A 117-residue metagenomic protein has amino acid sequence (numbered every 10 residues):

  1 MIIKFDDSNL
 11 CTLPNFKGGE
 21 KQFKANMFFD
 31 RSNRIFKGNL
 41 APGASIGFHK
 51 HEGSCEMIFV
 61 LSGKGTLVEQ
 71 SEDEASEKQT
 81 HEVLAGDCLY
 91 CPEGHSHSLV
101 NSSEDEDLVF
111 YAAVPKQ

Functional and structural regions predicted by a protein language model:
M1-R34, G47, T80-H81: A short, N-terminal "cap"/entry segment at the start of jelly-roll beta-barrel domains of the cupin/DSBH fold
R34-E52: Conserved short histidine dyad/triad with adjacent acidic residue
K37, K50, L61, E69-S71 (+3 more regions): Residue-level recognition of conserved beta-strand positions in structured domain cores
K37, T80-E82, S96: Well-ordered beta-strand positions in beta-sheet-rich domains
P42, G53-S54, K64, H95-S96: A generic "binding-loop/recognition-motif" signal
C55-A85: A short beta-strand-loop-beta hairpin characteristic of the jelly-roll/cupin
L84-A85, E93-Q117: Ligand-binding loop in jelly-roll beta-barrel domains
